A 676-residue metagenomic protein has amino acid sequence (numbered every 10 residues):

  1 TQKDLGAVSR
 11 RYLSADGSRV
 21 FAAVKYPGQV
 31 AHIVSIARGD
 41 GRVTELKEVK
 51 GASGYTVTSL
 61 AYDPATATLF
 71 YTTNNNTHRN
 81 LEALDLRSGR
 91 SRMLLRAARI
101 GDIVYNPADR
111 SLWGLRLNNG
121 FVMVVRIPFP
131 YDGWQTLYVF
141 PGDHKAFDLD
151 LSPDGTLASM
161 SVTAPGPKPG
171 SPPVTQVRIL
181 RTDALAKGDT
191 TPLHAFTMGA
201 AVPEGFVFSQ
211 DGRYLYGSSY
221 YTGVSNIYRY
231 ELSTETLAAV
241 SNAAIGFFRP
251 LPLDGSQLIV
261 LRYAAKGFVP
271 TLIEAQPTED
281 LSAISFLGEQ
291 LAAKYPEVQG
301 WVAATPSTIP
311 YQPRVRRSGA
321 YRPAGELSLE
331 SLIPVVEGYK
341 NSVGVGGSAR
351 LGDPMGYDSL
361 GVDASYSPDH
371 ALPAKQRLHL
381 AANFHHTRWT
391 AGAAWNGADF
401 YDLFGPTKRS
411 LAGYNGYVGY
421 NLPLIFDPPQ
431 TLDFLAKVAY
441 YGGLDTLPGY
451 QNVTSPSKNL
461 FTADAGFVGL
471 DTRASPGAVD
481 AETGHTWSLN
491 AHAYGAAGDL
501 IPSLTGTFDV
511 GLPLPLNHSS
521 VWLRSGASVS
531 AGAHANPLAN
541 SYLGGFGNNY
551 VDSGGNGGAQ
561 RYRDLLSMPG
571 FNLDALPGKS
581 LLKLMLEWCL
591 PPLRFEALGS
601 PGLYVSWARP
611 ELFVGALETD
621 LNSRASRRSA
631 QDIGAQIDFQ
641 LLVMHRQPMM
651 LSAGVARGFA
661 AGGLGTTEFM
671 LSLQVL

Functional and structural regions predicted by a protein language model:
T1-R10, S14, V24, F268-V269 (+5 more regions): Outer-membrane beta-barrel initiation region
K3-G6, A23-V34, V49-T56, A65 (+10 more regions): A flexible loop/linker signature enriched in serine peptidases of the S9 family
D16-S18, A65-A67, A108-R110, D154-T156 (+2 more regions): Short coil/turn segments that connect the beta-strands within blades of beta-propeller domains
A37-G41, D85-G89, P128-D132, T182-A186 (+2 more regions): Short loop/turn segments that connect beta-strands within beta-propeller blades
H194-G205, T236-D254, G288-E289: Conserved blade-ending motifs and adjacent loop-strand segments that build the rim/top face of beta-propeller domains
G319-N341, V345-H370, A391-D399, L403-G405 (+6 more regions): Transmembrane beta-strand segments that form the barrel wall of outer-membrane beta-barrel proteins
V336-V345, G352-G356, A364-L378, S410 (+6 more regions): Solvent-exposed loop/turn segments connecting transmembrane beta-strands in outer-membrane beta-barrel proteins
W395-N396, P406, G419, T446-V614 (+3 more regions): C-terminal outer-membrane beta-barrel translocator/porin domains of Gram-negative envelope proteins and their
